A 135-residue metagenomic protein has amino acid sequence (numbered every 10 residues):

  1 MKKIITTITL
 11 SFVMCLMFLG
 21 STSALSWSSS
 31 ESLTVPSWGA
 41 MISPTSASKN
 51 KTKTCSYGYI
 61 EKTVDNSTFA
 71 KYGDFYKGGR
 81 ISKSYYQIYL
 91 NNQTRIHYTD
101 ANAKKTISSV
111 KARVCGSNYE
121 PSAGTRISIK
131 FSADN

Functional and structural regions predicted by a protein language model:
M1-K49: N-terminal prepro-regions of secreted/extracellular proteins
S26-S28, G79-Y89: Surface-exposed loop/edge segments in extracytoplasmic proteins
P44-S46, N92-K104: Exposed aromatic-hydrophobic patches
K51-Y57, I107: Extended extracellular/luminal ectodomain segments enriched in beta-structured repeat modules
E61-K71, Y119-S122: Extended, low-complexity, turn-rich repeat/linker tracts enriched in Gly/Pro/Ser/Thr and Asp/Glu that occur
N66-S84: Short, surface-exposed beta-strand/strand-loop-strand elements in extracellular ectodomains
K104, V110-N135: Short, exposed beta-strand-loop hairpins at the edges of beta-sheets in extracellular/periplasmic proteins
